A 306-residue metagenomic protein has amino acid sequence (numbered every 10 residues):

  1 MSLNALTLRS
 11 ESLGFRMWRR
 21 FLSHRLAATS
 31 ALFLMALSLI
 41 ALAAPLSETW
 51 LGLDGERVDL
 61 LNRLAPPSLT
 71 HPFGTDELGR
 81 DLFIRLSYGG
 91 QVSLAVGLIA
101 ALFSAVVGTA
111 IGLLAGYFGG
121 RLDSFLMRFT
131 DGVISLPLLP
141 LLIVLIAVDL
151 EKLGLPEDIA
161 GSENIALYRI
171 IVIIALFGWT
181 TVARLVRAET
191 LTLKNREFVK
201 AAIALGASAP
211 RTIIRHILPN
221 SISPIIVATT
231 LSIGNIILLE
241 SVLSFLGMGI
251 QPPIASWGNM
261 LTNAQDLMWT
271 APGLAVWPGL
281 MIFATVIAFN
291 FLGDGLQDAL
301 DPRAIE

Functional and structural regions predicted by a protein language model:
M1-T109, L113-L114, R121-S124, S135 (+7 more regions): Gly/Trp-centered helix-boundary motif
F15, R80-A95, G119-M127, L191-N195 (+1 more regions): Amphipathic cytosolic juxtamembrane alpha-helices at the membrane-cytosol interface of multi-pass membrane transporters
L37, L113, L142-A147, I174 (+5 more regions): Transmembrane alpha-helix boundary and packing residues in multipass membrane permease domains and related
P72, F103-V107, Y117, L126-E189 (+2 more regions): Generic hydrophobic transmembrane alpha-helix motif, especially the helices
Q91, V133, P137, F177-T180 (+7 more regions): Residue-level hotspots within pore-lining transmembrane alpha-helices of multi-pass secondary transporters
V92-V96, I111, M127, Y168-V172 (+5 more regions): Short alpha-helical transmembrane interface motifs in multi-pass membrane proteins
Y117-R121, N164, T230, F245 (+1 more regions): Helix-loop interface residues and adjacent transmembrane-helix termini in multi-pass membrane transporters, primarily
A147-I165, R169, S232, I250-A284: Transmembrane alpha-helical segments in multi-pass inner-membrane proteins
